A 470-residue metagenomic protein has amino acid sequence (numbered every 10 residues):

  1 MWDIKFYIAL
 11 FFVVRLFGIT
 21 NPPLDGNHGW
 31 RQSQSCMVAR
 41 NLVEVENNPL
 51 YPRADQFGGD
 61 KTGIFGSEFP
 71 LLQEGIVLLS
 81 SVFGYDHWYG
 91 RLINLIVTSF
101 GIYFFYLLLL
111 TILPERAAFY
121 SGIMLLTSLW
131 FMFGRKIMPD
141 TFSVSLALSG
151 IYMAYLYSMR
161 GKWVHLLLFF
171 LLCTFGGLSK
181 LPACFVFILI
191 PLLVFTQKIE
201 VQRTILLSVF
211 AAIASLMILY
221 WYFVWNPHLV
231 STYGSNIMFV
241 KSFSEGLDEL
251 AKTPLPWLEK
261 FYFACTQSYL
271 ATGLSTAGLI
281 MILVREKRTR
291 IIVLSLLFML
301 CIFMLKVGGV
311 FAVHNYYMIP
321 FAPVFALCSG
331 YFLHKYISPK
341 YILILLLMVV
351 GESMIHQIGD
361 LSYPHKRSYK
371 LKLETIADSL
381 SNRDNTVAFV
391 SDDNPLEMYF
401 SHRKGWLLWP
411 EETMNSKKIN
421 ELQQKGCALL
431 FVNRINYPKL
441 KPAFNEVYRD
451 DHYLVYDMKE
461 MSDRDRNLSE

Functional and structural regions predicted by a protein language model:
I4-Y7, F105-T127, V144-S145, V164 (+1 more regions): Transmembrane-helix signature of polytopic, membrane-embedded enzymes that assemble or transfer cell-envelope glycans
K5-A9, A212-I213, E286, L327 (+1 more regions): Signature aromatic-anchored transmembrane alpha helix within multi-pass, membrane-resident enzymes that catalyze glycan
Q34-V45, F175, F187-R288, C301-F311: Transmembrane-lumen/periplasm boundary regions of multi-pass, lipid-linked membrane glycan transferases
Y89-I112, S149-M153: Transmembrane-helix motifs of polytopic, lipid-linked glycan transferases
L110-R116, G150-H165, G176: Membrane-interface transmembrane helices that cradle and orient dolichyl/undecaprenyl
S121-G122, M153, H165-L181, L192 (+1 more regions): Membrane-interface alpha helices of multi-pass inner-membrane proteins
R135-S143: Short acidic/glycine- and proline-prone juxtamembrane loop motifs at membrane-interface regions of multi-pass membrane
I188, Y363-R367, D378-T413, K425-I435: Short periplasmic/luminal acceptor-recognition loop of GT-C membrane glycosyltransferases, typified by
